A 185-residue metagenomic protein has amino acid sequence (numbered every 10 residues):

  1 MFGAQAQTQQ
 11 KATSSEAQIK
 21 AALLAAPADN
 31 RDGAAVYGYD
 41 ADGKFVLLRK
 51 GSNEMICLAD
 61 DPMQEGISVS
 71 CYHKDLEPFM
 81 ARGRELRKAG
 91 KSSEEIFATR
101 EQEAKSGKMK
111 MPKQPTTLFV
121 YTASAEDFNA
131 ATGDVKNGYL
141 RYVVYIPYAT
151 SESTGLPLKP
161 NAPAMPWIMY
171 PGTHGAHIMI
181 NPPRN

Functional and structural regions predicted by a protein language model:
G3-T8: Boundary at the C-terminal end of the N-terminal hydrophobic targeting segment
Q9-N185: Primary mode marks residue(s) on the alpha4-beta5-alpha5 output face of response regulator receiver
